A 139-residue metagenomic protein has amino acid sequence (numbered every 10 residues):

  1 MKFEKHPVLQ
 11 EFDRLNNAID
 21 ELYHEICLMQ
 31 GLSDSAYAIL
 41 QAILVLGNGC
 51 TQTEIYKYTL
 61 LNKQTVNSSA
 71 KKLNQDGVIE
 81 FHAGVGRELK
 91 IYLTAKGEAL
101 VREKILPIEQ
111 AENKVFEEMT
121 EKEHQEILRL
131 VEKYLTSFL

Functional and structural regions predicted by a protein language model:
M1-K2, E121-L139: C-terminal regulatory/oligomerization modules of transcriptional regulators
M1-Q30, L93: N-terminal leader segment of winged-helix/HTH proteins
D13, Q41-G47, I105, E132: Short, locally clustered residues in the helix-turn-helix/winged-helix DNA-binding domain
E21-T65: N-terminal helix-turn-helix DNA-binding core of bacterial DNA-binding proteins
K71-R129: Charged, amphipathic alpha-helical coiled-coil/dimerization segments
